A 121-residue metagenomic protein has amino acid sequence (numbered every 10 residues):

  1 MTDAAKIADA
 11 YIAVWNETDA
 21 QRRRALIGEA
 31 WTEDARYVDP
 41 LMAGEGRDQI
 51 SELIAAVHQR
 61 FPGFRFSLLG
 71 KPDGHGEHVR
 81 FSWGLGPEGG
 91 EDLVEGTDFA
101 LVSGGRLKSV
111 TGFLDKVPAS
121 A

Functional and structural regions predicted by a protein language model:
M1-A121: C-terminal and inter-domain tail/linker signature
